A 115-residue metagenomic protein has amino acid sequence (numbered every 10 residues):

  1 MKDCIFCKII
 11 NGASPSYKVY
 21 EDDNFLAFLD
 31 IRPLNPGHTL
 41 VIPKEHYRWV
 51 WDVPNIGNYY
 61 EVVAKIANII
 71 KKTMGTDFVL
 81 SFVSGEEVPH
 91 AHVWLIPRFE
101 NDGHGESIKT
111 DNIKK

Functional and structural regions predicted by a protein language model:
M1-K115: HIT superfamily nucleotide-processing domains
